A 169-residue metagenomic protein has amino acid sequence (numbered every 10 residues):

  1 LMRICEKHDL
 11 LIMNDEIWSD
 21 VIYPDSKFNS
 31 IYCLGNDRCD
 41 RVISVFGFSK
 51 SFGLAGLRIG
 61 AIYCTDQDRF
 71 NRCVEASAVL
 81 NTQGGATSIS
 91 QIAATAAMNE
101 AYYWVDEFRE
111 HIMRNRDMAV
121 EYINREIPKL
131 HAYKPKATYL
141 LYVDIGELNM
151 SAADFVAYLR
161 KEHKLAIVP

Functional and structural regions predicted by a protein language model:
L1-P169: PLP-dependent class I/II
